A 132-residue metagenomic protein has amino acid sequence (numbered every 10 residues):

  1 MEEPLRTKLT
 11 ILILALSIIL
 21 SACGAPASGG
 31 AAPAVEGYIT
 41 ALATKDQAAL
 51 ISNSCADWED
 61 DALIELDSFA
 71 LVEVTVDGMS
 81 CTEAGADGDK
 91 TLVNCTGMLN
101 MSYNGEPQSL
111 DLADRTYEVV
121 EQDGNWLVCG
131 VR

Functional and structural regions predicted by a protein language model:
E2-I11: Bacterial N-terminal signal peptides that target proteins for export
A15-S17: Core hydrophobic alpha-helical membrane-spanning segments
I19-A22: C-terminal motif of bacterial Sec signal peptides marking the signal peptidase cleavage site
G24-A27: Bacterial signal peptide processing site
G29-D46, N53: Short, aromatic-enriched amphipathic alpha-helices that serve as compact interaction elements
T44-L92, T96-M98, N104: Short solvent-exposed beta->alpha transition segments
G85-R132: Exposed beta-sheet edge and beta->alpha loop/turn motif
